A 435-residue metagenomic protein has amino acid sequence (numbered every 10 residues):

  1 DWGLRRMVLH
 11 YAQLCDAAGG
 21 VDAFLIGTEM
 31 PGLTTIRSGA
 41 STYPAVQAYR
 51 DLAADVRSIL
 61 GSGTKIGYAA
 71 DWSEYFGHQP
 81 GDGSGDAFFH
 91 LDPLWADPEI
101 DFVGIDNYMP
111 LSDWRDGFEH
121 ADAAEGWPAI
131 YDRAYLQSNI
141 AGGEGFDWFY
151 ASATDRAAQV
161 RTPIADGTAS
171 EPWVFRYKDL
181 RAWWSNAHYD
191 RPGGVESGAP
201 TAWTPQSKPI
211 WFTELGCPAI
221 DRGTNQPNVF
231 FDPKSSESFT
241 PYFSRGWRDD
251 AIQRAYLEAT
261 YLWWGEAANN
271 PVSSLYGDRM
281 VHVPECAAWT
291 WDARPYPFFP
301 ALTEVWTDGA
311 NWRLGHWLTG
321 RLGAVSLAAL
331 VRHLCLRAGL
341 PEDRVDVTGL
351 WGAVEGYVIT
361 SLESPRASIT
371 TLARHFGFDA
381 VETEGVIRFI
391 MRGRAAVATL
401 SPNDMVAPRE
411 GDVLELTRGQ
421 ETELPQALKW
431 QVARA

Functional and structural regions predicted by a protein language model:
D1-G3, L25, E29-A40, A169-F175 (+3 more regions): N-terminal substrate-binding region of glycoside hydrolase catalytic domains
D1-I100, N107, D113-D122: Active-site cleft segment of glycoside hydrolase catalytic domains centered on the general acid/base Glu
L9-Q13, R50-A54, S58, E258 (+3 more regions): Solvent-exposed, polar/charged alpha-helical surfaces in well-ordered, non-transmembrane soluble domains, broadly
L25, G67-A69, I210-E214, V281-D292: Extended hydrophobic secondary-structure segments that form protein cores and membrane-embedded regions
E29-G32, D71-F76, L215-P218, A288-P297 (+1 more regions): Short, internal active-site loops enriched in acidic
Y43-Q47, D51-G67, P93, P98 (+2 more regions): Glycoside hydrolase catalytic-domain groove-lining segments
R222-V325: Aromatic-rich peripheral "rim/lid" segments of glycoside hydrolase catalytic domains that contact and position glycan
W312-A435: C-terminal extracytoplasmic interaction modules
